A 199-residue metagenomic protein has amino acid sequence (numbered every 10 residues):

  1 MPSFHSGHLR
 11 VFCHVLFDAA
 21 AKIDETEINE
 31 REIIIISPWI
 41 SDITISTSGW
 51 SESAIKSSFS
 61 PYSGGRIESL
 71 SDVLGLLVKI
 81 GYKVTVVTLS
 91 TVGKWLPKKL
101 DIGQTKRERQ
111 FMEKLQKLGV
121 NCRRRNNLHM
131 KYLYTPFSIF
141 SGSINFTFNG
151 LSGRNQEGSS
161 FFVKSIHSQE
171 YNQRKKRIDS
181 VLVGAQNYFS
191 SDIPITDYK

Functional and structural regions predicted by a protein language model:
M1-H5: Conserved P-loop NTPase mechanochemical-coupling segment
G7-I23: A short, well-structured beta->alpha microelement
K22-K117: Primarily the HKD phosphodiesterase
D42-T44, G93-L96, K131, S141-G142 (+1 more regions): Short catalytic/ligand-binding loop motif for oxyanion handling, primarily in non-cytosolic enzymes, centered on
V120-R125: General small-molecule cofactor/ligand-binding pocket signal
M130-Y134, G158-S160: Short beta-strand scaffold segments in enzyme catalytic cores
F140-K199: Signature of lipid phosphatidyltransferase scaffolds
